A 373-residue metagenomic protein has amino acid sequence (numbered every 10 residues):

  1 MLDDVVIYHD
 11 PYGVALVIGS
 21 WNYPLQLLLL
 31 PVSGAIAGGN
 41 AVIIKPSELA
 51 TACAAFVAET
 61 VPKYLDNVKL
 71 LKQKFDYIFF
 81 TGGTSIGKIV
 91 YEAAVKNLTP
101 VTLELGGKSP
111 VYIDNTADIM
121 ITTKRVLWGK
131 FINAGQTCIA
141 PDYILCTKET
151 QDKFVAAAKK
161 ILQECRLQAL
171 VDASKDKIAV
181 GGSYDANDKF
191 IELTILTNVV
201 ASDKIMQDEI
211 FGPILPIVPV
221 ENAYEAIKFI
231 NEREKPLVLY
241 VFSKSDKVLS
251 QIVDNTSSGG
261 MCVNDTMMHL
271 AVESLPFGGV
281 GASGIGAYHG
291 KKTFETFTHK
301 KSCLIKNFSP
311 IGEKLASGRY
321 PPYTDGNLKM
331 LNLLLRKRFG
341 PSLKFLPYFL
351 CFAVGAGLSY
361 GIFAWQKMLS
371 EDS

Functional and structural regions predicted by a protein language model:
L2-I121, V220, F349, A356-G361: Rossmann-like NAD(P) dinucleotide-binding subdomain of oxidoreductase/dehydrogenase enzymes
I7-D10, L70-Q73, A93-V95, T102-L105 (+5 more regions): Solvent-exposed alpha-helices and their adjacent loops that cap or buttress functional pockets in soluble metabolic
G13-L16, N40-V42, K69, D76-Y77 (+9 more regions): Structural motif
Q26, M120, K148, D152 (+3 more regions): Residues in well-ordered alpha-helical elements
A35, A94, V171-S174, I230 (+1 more regions): A generic structural signal for well-ordered alpha-helical segments
Y64-L65, Y77, G83-A201, V263: ALDH superfamily catalytic-core signature
Q73, W128, K160, A173 (+3 more regions): Residues within well-ordered alpha-helical secondary structure of globular protein domains
I191-S373: Conserved C-terminal structural/oligomerization subdomain of aldehyde/semialdehyde dehydrogenase
